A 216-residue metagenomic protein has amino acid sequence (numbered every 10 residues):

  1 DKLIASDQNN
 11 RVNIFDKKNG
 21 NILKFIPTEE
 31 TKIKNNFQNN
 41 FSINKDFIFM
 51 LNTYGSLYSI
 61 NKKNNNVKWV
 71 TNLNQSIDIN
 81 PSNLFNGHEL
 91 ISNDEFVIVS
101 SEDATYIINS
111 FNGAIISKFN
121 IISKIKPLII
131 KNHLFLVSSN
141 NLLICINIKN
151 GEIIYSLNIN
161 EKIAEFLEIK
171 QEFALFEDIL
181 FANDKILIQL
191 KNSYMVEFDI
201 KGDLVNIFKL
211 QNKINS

Functional and structural regions predicted by a protein language model:
D1, N21-K45, N66-D94, F111-K131 (+2 more regions): Extracytoplasmic beta-rich repeat domains
D1-L3, D7-Q8, D16: Post-signal-peptide, soluble extracytosolic/periplasmic N-terminal scaffold domains of envelope/secretory systems
N9, Y54, E102-A104, N140 (+1 more regions): Surface-exposed loop/turn positions within WD40 beta-propeller blades
N13, Y58, Y106-I107, I144 (+1 more regions): WD40 beta-propeller blade core
D16-G20, N61-N65, N109-G113, I148-G151 (+1 more regions): Short loop/turn segments that connect beta-strands within beta-propeller blades
S138, I188-S193, E197-S216: Hydrophilic extracytoplasmic domains
